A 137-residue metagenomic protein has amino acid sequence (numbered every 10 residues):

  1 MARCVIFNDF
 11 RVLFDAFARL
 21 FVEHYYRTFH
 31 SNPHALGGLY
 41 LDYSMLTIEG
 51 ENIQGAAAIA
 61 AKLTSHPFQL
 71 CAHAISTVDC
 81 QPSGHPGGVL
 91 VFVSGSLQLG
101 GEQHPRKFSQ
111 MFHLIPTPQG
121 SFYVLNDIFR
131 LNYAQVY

Functional and structural regions predicted by a protein language model:
M1-R27: Short, low-complexity N-terminal intrinsically disordered segments enriched in polar/charged residues
V12, Y25-R27, A35, H66 (+3 more regions): Beta-strand elements of modular eukaryotic interaction domains
F17-L20, D42, A74, V91-S94: Eukaryotic beta-rich interaction modules
V22-Y25, L36, I59, V91-G95 (+2 more regions): Structural signal for hydrophobic/aromatic residues that build the beta-strand cores of folded beta-sheet domains
F29, Y40, G95-L97: Short beta-strand segments enriched in hydrophobic/aromatic residues within well-folded beta-rich domains
S31-T47: Short, well-ordered alpha-helical segments enriched in acidic and aromatic residues
D42-G87: A solvent-exposed, acidic/Ser-Thr-rich amphipathic alpha-helical stretch
H85, F92, G100-Y137: Short beta-strand edge/turn micro-motifs at domain boundaries
